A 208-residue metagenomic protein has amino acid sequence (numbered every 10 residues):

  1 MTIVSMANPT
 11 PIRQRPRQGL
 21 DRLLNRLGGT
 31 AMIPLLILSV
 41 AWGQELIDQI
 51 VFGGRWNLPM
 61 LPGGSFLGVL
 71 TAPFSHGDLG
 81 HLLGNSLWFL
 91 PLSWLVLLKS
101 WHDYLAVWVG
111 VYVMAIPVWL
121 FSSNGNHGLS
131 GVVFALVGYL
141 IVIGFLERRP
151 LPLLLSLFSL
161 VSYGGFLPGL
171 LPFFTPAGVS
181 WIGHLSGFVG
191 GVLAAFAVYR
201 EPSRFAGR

Functional and structural regions predicted by a protein language model:
T2-R208: A detector for small-residue-rich transmembrane helices and their helix-helix packing motifs
